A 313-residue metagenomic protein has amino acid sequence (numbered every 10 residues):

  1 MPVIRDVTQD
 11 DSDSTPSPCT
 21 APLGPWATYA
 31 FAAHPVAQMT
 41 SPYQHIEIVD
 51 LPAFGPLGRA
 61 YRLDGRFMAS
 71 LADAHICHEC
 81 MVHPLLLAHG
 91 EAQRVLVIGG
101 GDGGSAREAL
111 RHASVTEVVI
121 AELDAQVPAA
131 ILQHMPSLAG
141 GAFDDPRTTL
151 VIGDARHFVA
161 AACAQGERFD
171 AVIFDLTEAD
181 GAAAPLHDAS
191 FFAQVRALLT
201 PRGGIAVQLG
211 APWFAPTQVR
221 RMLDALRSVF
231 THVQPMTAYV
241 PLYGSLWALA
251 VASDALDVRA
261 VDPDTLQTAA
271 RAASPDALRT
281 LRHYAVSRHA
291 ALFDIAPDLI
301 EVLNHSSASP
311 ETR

Functional and structural regions predicted by a protein language model:
P2-D50, A248-R313: SAM/dcSAM-binding transferase cores
P2-T20, S41, G58, S70-G204 (+2 more regions): The AdoMet/dcAdoMet-binding core of the Class I SAM-like
A30-H34, R156, Q234-A238: Glycine-rich, charged/polar anion/phosphate-binding loops that engage phosphate groups from diverse ligands
A53-R62: A short, structured beta-strand/loop element
E178, A211, Y239-P241: Active-site-proximal loop/turn and secondary-structure-junction residues that shape catalytic pockets, frequently
F192-A193, Q218-V240, A250: Conserved Class I S-adenosyl-L-methionine
